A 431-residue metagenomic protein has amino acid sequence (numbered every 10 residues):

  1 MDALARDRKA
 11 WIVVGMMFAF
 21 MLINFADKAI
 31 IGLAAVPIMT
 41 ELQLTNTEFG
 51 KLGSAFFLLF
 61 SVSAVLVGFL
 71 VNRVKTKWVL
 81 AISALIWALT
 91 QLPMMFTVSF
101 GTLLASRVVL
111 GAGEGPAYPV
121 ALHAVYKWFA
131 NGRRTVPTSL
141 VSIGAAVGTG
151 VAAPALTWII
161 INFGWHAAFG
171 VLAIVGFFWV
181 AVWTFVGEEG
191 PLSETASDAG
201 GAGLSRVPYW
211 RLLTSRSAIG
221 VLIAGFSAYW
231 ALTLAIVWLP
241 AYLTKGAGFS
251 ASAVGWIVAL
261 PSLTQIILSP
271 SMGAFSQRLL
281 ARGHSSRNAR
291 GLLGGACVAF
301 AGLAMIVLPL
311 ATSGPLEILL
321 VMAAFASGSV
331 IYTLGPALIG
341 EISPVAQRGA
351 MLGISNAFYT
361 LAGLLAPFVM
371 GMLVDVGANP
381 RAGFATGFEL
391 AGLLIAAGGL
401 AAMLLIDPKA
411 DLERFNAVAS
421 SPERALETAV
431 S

Functional and structural regions predicted by a protein language model:
A29, F57-V65, T149-G150, S262-I266 (+2 more regions): Residue-level signature of mid-helix packing/kink "hotspots" within the transmembrane helices of 12-pass Major
I31-G32, R216-M272, Y332, P336 (+1 more regions): Extracytoplasmic gate region of multi-pass secondary transporters
Q43, K75, F96-T102, A130 (+2 more regions): Helix-breaking motifs and short loop linkers at transmembrane-helix boundaries and internal kinks in secondary membrane
V62-V98: Conserved MFS/SLC helix-loop-helix module at the cytosolic interface between two early adjacent transmembrane helices
S106-A145: Cytoplasmic helix-loop-helix junction between adjacent transmembrane helices in 12-TM secondary transporters
V141-G187: Helix-loop-helix hairpin linking two adjacent transmembrane segments in secondary transporters
I161-A173, S250, A289, M372-L393: A membrane-interface helix-boundary motif in multi-pass transporters
F185-V207, A410-P422: Flexible cytoplasmic inter-helical loops of multi-pass small-molecule transporters
